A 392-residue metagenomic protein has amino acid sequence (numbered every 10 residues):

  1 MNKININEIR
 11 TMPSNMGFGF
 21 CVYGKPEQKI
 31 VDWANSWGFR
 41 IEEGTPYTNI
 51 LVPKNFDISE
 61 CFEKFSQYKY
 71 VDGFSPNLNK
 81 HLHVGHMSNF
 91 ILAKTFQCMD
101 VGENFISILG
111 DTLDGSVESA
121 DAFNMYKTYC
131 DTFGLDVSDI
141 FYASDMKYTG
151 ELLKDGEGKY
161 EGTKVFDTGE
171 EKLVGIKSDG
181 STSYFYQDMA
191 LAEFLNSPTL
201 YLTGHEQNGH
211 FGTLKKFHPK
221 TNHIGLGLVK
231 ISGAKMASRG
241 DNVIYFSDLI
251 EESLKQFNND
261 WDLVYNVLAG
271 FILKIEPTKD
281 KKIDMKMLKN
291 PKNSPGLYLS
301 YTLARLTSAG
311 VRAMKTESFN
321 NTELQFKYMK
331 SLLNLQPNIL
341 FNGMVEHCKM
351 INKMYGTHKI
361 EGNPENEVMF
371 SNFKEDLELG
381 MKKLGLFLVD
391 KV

Functional and structural regions predicted by a protein language model:
M1-I58, Y68-V392: Non-catalytic interaction-recognition regions
E60-F62: A structural boundary/capping signal
K64-S66: Proline/glycine-enriched tight loop/beta-turn segments at coil->beta junctions that connect or precede beta-strands
